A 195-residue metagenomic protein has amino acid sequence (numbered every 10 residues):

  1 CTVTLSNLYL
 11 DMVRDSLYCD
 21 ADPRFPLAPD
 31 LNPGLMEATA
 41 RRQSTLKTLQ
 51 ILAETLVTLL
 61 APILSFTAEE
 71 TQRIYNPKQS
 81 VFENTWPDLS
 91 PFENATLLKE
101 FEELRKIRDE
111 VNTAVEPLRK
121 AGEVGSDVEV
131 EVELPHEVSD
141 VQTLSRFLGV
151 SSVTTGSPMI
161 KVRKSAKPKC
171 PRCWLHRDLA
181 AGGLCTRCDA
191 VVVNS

Functional and structural regions predicted by a protein language model:
C1-T2: Hydrophobic residues within the alpha-helices of tandem HEAT/HEAT-like
D11-A114, L118-A121, G125-E133, M159-I160 (+1 more regions): Acidic, turn-prone loop/beta-hairpin segments
P33, N194-S195: Generic start-of-chain signal for non-secretory N-termini
K78, F147, S151, A190-V191: C-terminal, active-site-flanking charged/polar segments
R119-A121, S126-P168: A broadly conserved sequence feature marking short terminus-proximal activation segments in nucleic acid-centric
C170-C173, C185-C188: Short cysteine-rich clusters marking metal-coordination/redox-active sites
R177-A180, D189-V192: Cys/His-rich microdomains that often coordinate metals
